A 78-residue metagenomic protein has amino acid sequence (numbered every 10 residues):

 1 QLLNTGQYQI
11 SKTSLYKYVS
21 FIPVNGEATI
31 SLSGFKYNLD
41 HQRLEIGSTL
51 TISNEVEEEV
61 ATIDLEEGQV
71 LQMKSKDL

Functional and structural regions predicted by a protein language model:
L3-L78: Long, charged alpha-helical interface segments
